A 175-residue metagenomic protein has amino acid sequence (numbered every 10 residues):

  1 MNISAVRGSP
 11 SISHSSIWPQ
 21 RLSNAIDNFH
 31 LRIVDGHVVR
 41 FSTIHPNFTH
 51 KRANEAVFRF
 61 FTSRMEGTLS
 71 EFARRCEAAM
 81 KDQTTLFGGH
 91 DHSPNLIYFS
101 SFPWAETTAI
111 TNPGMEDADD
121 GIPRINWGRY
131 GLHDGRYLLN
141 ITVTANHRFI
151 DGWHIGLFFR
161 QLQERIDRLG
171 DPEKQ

Functional and structural regions predicted by a protein language model:
M1-A5, P113: Flexible, P/S/T/G-rich "lid" or insertion loops adjacent to the active sites of thioester-utilizing
M1-N2, S42-G67, L138-T144: Acyl/amide activation-and-transfer machinery of modular secondary-metabolite enzymes
G8, I12, L69, D151-F159: Short, charged, low-complexity patches
S9-P46: Hydrophobic "lid/gating" helix adjacent to the active-site nucleophile that controls access to an acyl-thioester pocket
V39, A53-A56, I150, Q163: Non-catalytic regulatory/linker segments of enzymes
H50-I110: Helical lid/core segments from catalytic subdomains that handle acyl or acyl-like groups
A79, Q83-F87, D91, I125 (+3 more regions): Plant-skewed but cross-kingdom recognition/interaction modules and surfaces
W104, T108-E164: Intrinsically disordered, low-complexity linker/assembly segments
